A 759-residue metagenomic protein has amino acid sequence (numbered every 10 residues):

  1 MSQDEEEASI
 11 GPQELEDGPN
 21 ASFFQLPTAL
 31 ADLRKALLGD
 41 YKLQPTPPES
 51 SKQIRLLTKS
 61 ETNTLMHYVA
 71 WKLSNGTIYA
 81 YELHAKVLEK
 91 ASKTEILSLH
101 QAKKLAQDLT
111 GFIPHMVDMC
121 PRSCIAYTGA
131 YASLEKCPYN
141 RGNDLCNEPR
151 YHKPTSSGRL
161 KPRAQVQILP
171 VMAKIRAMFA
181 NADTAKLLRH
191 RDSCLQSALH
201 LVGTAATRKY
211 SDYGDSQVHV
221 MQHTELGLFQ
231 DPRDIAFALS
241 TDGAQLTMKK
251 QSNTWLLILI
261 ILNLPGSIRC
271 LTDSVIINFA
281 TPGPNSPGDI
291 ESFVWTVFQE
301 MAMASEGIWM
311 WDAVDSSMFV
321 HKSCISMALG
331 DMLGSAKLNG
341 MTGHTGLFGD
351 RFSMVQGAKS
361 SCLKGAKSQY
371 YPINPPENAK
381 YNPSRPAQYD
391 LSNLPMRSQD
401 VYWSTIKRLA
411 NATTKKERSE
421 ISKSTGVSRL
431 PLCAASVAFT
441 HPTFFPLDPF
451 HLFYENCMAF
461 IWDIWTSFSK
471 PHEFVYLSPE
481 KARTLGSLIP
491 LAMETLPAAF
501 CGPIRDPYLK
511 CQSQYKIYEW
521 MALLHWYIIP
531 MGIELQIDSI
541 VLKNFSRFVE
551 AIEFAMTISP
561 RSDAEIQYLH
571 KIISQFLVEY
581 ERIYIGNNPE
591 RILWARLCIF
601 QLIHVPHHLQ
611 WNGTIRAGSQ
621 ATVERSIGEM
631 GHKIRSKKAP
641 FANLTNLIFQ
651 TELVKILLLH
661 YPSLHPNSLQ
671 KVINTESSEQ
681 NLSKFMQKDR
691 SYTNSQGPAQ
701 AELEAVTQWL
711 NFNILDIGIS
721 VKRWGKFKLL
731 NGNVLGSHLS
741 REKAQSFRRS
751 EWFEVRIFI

Functional and structural regions predicted by a protein language model:
S2-D118, A126-T128: N-terminal alpha-helical interaction blocks
S2-E5, S9-I10, S156, M354 (+1 more regions): Terminal interaction-prone segments of large eukaryotic proteins
Q44-T46, T58-Y68, D118, I268-P282 (+4 more regions): Surface-exposed beta-strand-to-loop junctions that form interaction patches on eukaryotic regulatory domains
C120, C137-N140, D350-S353: Short cysteine-rich clusters marking metal-coordination/redox-active sites
T128, K249, P282-I290, Y515-I517 (+1 more regions): Conserved, non-catalytic sequence blocks in retroelement Pol enzymes and Pol-derived host proteins
S133-D144, E148: Cysteine-rich micro-motifs
C146, Y151-T241, M301-I529, S663-I673: Charged (Asp/Glu and Lys/Arg) segments that form or flank catalytic channels of large polymer- and nucleotide-handling
S216-H219, T224, F229, I235-G283 (+4 more regions): Acidic, metal-ligating active-site segments
